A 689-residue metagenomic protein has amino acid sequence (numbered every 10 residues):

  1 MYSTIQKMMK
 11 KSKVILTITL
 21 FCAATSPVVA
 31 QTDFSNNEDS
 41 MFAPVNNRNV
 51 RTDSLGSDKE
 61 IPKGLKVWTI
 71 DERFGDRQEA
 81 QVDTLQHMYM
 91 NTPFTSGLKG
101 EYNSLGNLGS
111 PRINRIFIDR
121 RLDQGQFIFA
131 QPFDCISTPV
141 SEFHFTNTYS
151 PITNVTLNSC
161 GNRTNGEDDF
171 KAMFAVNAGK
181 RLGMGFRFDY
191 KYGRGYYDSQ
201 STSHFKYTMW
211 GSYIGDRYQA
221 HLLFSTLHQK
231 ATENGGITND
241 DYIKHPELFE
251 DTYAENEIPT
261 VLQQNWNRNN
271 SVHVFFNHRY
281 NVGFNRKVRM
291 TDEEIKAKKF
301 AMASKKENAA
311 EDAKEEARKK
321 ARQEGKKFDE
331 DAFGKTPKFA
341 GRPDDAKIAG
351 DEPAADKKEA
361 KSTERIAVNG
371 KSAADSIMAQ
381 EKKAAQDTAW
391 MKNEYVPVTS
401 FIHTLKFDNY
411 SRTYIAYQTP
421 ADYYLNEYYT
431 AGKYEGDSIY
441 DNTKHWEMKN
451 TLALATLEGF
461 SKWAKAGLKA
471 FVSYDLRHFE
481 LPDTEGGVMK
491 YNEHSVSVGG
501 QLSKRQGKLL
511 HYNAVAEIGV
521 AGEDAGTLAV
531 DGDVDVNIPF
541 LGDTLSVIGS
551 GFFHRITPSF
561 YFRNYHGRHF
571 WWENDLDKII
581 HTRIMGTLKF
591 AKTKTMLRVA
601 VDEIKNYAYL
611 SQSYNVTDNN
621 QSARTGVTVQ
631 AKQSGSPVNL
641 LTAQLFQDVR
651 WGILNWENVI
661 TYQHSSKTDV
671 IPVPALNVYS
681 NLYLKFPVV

Functional and structural regions predicted by a protein language model:
M1-S35: Bacterial Sec-dependent N-terminal signal peptides
L16, A23, T148-S150, E394-V396 (+1 more regions): A generic structural signal for short, non-catalytic loop/turn and secondary-structure boundary residues
C22-A24, N162, R194-D198, A521-E523 (+1 more regions): A generic structural signal for short coil/turn motifs at secondary-structure boundaries
Q31-F275, R279-I348, P353-D356, A360-T363 (+1 more regions): Membrane-proximal, glycine/serine-rich, low-complexity loop/turn segments characteristic of large bacterial
D119-Q126, P139-F143, I152-V155, V176-K180 (+9 more regions): A generic short-segment signal for beta-strand/edge and adjacent turn/coil regions
F224, I258-N308, K314-E316, Q380-V689: Exposed, low-structure sequence patches enriched in small/polar residues
G325, E352-K383, T625-T628: Membrane-interfacial, low-structure loops and terminal tails that flank and connect transmembrane helices in multi-pass
